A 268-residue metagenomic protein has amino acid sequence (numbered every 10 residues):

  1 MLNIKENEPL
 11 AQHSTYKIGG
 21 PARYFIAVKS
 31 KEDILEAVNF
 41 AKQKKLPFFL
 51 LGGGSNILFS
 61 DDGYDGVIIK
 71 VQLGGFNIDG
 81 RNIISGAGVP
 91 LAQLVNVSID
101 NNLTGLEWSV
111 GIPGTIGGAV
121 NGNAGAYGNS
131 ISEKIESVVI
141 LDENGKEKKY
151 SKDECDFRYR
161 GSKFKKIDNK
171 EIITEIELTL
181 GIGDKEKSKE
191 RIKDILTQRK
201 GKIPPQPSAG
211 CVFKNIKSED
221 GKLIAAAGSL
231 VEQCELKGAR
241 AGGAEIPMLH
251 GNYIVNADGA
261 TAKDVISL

Functional and structural regions predicted by a protein language model:
M1-I116, V120, A124: Anion-binding (especially nucleotide phosphate/pyrophosphate-binding) glycine-rich loop and adjoining beta-alpha core
I4, F76-I78, Y127, I135-V138 (+1 more regions): Generic structural motif
K5-E6, Q12, I57, L141-D142 (+1 more regions): Phosphate/pyrophosphate- and phosphate-bearing ligand-binding catalytic cores of soluble enzymes
A22, D65, T104, E136 (+3 more regions): A generic structural signal for short beta-strands and their flanking turns/coil linkers
F25, I84, S137-V139, E175-E177: Beta-strand secondary-structure signal
K70-G75, Y127-I131, A260-S267: Short, structured secondary-structure boundary patches
I78-R81, A92, G105, G111 (+1 more regions): Contiguous, small/hydrophobic- and glycine-enriched helical/loop subdomains that border and often "cap" functional
N101, G105-D142, S208, V212-K214: A gly/ser-rich beta-alpha-beta helix-loop segment of oxidoreductase catalytic cores
